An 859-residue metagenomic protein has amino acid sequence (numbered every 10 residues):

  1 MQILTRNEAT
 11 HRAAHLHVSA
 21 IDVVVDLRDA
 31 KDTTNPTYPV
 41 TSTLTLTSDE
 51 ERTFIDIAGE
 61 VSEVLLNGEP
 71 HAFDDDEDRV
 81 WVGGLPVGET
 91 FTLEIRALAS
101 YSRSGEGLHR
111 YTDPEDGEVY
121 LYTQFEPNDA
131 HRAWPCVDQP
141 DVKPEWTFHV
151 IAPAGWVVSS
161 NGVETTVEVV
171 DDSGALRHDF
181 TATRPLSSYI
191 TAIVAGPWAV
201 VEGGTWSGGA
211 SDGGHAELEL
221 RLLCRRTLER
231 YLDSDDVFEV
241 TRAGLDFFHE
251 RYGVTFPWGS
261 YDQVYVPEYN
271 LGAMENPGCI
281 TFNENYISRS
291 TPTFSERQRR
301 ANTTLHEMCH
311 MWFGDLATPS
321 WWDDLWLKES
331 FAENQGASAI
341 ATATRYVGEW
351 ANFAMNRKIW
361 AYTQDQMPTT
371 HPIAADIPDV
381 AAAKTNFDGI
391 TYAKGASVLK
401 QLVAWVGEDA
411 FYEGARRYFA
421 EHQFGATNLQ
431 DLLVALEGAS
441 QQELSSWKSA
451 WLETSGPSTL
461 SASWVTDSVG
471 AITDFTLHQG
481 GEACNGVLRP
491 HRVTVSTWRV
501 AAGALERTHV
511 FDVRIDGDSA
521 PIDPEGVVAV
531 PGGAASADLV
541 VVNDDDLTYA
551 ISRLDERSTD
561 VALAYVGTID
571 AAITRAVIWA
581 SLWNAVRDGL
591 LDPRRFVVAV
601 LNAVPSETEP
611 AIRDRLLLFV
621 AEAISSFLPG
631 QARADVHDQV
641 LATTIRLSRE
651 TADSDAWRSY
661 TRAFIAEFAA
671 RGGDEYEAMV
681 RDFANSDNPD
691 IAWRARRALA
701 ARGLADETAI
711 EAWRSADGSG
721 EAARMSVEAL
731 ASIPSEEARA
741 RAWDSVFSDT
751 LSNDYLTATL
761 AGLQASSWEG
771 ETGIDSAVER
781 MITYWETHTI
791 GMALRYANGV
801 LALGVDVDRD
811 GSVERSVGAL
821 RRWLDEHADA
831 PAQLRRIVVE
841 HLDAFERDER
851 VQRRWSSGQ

Functional and structural regions predicted by a protein language model:
M1-P39, E115-Y120, P140, S445-S446: N-terminal, polar/Ser/Thr-rich
Q2, L66-N67, A152, V157 (+7 more regions): Non-catalytic accessory/interaction domains
T5, R12-H15, R96-W206, A210 (+3 more regions): Extended, low-hydrophobicity, Ser/Thr/Pro/Gly-biased non-transmembrane segments
P39-I57: Ligand-binding face of N-terminal immunoglobulin V-set domains in extracellular IgSF glycoproteins
L44-L46, A97, G481: Hydrophobic beta-strand positions in extracellular immunoglobulin-like domains
D56-E60, V142, G486-V493: Short coil-to-beta strand junction motifs in C2/discoidin
A58-P114, P135, D172, D179 (+1 more regions): A surface-exposed beta-strand-loop module
F180, A210-H215, R221-C484, E622 (+3 more regions): Hydrophobic alpha-helical and helix-loop surface patches within well-folded domains that function as non-catalytic
